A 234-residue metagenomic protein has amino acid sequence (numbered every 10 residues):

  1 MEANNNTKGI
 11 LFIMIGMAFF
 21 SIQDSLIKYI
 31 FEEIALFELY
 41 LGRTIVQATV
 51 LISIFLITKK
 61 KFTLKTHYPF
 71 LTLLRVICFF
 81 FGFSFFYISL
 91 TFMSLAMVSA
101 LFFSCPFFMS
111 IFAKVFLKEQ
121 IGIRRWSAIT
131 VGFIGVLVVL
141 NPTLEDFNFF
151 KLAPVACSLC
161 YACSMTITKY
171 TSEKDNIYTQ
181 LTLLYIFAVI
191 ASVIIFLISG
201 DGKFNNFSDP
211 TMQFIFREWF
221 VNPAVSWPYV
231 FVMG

Functional and structural regions predicted by a protein language model:
M1-I15, T49-L74, I123, I186-M233: Membrane-interface interhelical linkers
M17-I22, I52, V76-S84, P106-I111 (+4 more regions): Hydrophobic/small/kink-forming positions within alpha-helical transmembrane segments of polytopic membrane proteins
K28, F37, D146-F204: Transmembrane alpha-helical segments that form core, pore/gating elements of small-molecule transporters/exporters
E32-E38, F85-F102, I177: Structural motif at transmembrane-helix junctions in multi-pass transporters
K61-A96: Specific transmembrane alpha-helical segments of multi-pass solute transporters/efflux pumps, especially DMT/EamA
I88-M93, L140-F149: Membrane-interface helix caps and helix-loop-helix hairpins in membrane proteins
C105-S127: C-terminal transmembrane-helix exit sites in multi-pass transporters
R124-N141: Hydrophobic transmembrane alpha-helices of multi-pass small-molecule transport proteins
